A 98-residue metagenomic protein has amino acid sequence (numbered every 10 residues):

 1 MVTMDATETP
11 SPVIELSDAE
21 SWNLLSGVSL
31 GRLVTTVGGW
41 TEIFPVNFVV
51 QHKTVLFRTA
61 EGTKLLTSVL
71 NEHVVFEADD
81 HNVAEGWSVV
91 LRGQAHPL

Functional and structural regions predicted by a protein language model:
M1-S26: Extreme N-terminal tail/first-helix region
A6-E8, V49-H52, S88-V90: Short glycine-enriched loop/turn motifs at secondary-structure junctions
T9-L16, I43, R92-P97: Short, exposed beta-strand "edge-strand" segments with a Pro/Gly-rich flavor and a Y/T-containing core
S21, F44, K64-L65: Amphipathic alpha-helical interface surfaces
L24, V37, F48, T67 (+1 more regions): Sterically constrained small-residue positions within well-ordered secondary structures of folded domains
V28-A60, F76: Short beta-strand segments
E61-L98: Short, structured beta-strand-loop surface elements
